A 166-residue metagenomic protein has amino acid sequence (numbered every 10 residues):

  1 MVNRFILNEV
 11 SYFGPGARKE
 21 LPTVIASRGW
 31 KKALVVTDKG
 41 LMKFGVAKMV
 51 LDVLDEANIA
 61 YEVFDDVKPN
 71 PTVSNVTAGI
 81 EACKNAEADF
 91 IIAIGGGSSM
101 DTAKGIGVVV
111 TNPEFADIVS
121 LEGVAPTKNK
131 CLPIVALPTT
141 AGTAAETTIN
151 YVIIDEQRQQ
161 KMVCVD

Functional and structural regions predicted by a protein language model:
M1-F64: An N-terminal, well-structured beta->alpha segment
P15, G96-S98, I106, G142-A145: Gly/Ser/Thr-rich helix-start
K19, N112-D166: A glycine/threonine-rich phosphate-anchoring loop and its flanking beta-alpha core in nucleotide/phosphate-binding
S27, N85, K128-N129: Alpha-helix termination/capping residues and helix-transition junctions
L34-V35, F90-I92, V135: Conserved beta-strand elements of the Class I
M42-F115: N-terminal small/polar loop signature for handling phosphorylated ligands or for N-terminal nucleophile
